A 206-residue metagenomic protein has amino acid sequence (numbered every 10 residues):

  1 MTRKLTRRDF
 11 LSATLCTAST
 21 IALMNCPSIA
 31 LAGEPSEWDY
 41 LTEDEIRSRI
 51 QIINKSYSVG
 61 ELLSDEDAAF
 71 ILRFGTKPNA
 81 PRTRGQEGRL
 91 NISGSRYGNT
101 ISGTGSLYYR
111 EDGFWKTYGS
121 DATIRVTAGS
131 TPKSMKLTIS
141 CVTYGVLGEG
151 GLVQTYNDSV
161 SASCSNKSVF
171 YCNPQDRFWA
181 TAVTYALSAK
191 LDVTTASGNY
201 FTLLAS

Functional and structural regions predicted by a protein language model:
M1-A18: N-terminal secretory signal peptides and thylakoid transit peptides that target proteins across membranes
T6, F10-L11, I50-I52, G85-E87 (+1 more regions): Sequence-pattern detector for short linear motifs and compositional/periodic biases rather than a specific fold
S19-T20, A30: Cleavable N-terminal signal peptides
C26-Y97: N-terminal propeptides/leader regions of secreted preproproteins that are proteolytically removed before maturation
P81-S206: Mature secreted bioactive peptide module from preproproteins
